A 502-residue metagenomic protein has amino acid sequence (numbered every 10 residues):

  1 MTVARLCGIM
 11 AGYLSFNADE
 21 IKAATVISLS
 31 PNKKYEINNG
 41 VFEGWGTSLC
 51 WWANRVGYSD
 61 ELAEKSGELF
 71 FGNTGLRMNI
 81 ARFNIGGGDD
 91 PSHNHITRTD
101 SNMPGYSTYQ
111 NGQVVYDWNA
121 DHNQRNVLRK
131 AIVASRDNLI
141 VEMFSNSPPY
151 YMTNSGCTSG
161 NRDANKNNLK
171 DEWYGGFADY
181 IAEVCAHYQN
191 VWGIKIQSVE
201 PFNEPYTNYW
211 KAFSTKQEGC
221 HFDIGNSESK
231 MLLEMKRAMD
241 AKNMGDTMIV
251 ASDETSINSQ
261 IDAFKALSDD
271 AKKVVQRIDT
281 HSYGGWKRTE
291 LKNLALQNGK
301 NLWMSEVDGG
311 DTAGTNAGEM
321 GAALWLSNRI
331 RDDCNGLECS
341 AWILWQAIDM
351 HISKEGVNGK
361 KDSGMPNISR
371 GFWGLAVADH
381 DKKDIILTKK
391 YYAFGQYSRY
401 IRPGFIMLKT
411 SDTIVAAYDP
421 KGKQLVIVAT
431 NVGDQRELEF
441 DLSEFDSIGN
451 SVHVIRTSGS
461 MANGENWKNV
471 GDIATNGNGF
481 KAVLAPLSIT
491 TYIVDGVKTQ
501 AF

Functional and structural regions predicted by a protein language model:
I27-Q197, P201, L233: N-terminal catalytic cores of secreted or lumenal carbohydrate-active enzymes
T47, R77, V141, V199 (+6 more regions): Conserved, mostly hydrophobic/aromatic
W51-G57, N102-H122, R162-A178, K216-E228 (+4 more regions): The substrate-binding groove and active-site-proximal loops of carbohydrate-active enzymes, especially glycoside
G176-E183, H187-K195, P205-D311: Active-site neighborhood of glycoside hydrolase catalytic domains
N301-Q396, L408-T410: Aromatic/acidic polysaccharide-binding cleft in carbohydrate-active enzymes
K409-N450, L487: Carbohydrate-binding surface patches
S443-E465: Solvent-exposed beta-hairpin/edge-strand motifs
G471-F502: C-terminal beta-strand-rich structural cap/linker in extracellular carbohydrate-active enzymes
